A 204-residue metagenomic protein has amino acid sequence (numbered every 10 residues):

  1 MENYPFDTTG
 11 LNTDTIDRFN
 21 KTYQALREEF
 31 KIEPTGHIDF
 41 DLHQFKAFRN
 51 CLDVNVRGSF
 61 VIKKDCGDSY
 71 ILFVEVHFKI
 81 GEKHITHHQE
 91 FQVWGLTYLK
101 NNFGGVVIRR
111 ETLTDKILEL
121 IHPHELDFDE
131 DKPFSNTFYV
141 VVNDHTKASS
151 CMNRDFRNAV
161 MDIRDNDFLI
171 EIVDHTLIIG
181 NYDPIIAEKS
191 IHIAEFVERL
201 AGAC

Functional and structural regions predicted by a protein language model:
E2-C204: Charged, low-complexity intrinsically disordered regions
